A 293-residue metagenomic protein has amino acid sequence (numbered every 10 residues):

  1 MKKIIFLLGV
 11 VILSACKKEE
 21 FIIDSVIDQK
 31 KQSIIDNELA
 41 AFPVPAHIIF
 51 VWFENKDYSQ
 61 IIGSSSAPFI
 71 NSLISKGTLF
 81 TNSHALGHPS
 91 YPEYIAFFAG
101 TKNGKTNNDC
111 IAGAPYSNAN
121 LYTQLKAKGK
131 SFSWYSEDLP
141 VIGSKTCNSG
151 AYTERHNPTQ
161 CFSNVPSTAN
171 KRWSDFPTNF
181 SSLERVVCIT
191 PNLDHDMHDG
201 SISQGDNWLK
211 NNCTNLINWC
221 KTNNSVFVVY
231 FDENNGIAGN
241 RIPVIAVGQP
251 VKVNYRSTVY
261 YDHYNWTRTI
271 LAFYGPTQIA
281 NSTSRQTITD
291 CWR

Functional and structural regions predicted by a protein language model:
K2-L7: Sec-dependent signal peptide recognition, specifically the positively charged N-region followed immediately by
L13-A15: C-terminal motif of bacterial Sec signal peptides marking the signal peptidase cleavage site
K17-E19: Bacterial signal peptide processing site
F21-I23: Dual-mode signal for accessory low-complexity, basic/Gly-rich regions
D28-R293: Flexible, surface-exposed loop/gating regions in the mature catalytic domains of secreted/periplasmic hydrolases
